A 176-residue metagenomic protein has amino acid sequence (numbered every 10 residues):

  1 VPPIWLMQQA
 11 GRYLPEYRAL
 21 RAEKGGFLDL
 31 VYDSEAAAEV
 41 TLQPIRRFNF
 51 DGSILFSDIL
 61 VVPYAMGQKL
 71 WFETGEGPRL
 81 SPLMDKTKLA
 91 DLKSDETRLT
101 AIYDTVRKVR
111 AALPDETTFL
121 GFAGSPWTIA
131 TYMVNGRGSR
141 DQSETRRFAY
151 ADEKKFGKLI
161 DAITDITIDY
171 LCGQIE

Functional and structural regions predicted by a protein language model:
V1-A65: N-terminal basic, low-complexity leaders that serve as flexible interaction/assembly modules and, when applicable, as
R12, Q68, S125: Gly/Ser/Thr-rich helix-start
R46, I175-E176: Non-catalytic positions within long, well-ordered alpha-helices that form the structural scaffold/packing of enzyme
Y64-G67, V109: Pocket-flanking alpha-helical
W71-G173: Active-site-proximal, glycine-rich beta->alpha crossover segments in alpha/beta enzymes that shape flexible
